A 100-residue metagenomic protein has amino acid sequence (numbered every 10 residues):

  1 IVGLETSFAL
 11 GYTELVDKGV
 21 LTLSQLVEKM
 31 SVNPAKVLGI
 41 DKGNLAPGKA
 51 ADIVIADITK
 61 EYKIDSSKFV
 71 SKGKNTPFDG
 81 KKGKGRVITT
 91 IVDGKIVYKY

Functional and structural regions predicted by a protein language model:
I1-I58: His/Asp/Glu-enriched, well-ordered alpha-helical/loop segment that forms or immediately abuts the divalent-metal
A50-K99: C-terminal cap of metal-dependent C-N hydrolases
